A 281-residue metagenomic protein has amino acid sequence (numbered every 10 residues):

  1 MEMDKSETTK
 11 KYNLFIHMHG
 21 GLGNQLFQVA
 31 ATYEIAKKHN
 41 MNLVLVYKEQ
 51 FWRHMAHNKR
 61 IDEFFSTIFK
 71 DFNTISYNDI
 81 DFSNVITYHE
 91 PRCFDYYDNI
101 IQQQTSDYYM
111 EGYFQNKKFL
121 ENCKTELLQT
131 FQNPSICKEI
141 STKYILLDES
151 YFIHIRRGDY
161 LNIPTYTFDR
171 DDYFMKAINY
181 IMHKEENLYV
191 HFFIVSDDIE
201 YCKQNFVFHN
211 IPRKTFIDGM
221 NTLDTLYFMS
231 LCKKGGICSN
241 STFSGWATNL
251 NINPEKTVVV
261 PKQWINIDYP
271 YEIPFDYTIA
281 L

Functional and structural regions predicted by a protein language model:
M1-K11: Juxtamembrane luminal stem/stalk of type II transmembrane Golgi/ER carbohydrate-processing enzymes
K10-K48, W52: N-terminal pre-catalytic "stem/leader" segment of glycosyltransferase-like enzymes
K11-F15, F51-Y189: Secretory-pathway luminal glycosyltransferase catalytic domains
F15, N42-Y47, F152-H154, F193-V195 (+2 more regions): A structural signal for short, well-ordered beta-strand segments and their strand-loop junctions that often border
G21-G23, K48-R53, F114-N116, R156-Y160 (+5 more regions): Short, solvent-exposed loop/turn segments at secondary-structure junctions
E185-D268: Donor-binding and catalytic core of enzymes assembling or modifying cell-surface/extracellular glycoconjugates
I267-L281: Leloir-type glycosyltransferase catalytic cores
